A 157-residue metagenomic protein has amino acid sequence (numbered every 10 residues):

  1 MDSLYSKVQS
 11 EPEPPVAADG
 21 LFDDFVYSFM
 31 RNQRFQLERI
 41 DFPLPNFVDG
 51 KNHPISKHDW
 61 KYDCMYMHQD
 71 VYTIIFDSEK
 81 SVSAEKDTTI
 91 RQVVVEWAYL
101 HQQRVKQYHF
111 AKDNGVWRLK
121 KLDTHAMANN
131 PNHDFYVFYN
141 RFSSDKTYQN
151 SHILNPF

Functional and structural regions predicted by a protein language model:
M1-F42: Sec-dependent signal peptide cleavage junction
P15-F22, Y99, Q103, A128-F135: Solvent-exposed, acidic/flexible segments
F25, P43-P45, Y108, F138-R141: A structural feature that tracks compact, well-ordered secondary-structure segments with a strong bias toward
F25-Y27, R31-K61, Y148-F157: Short, well-ordered alpha-helical segments enriched in acidic and aromatic residues
V26, N46-R104: Surface-exposed, charged secondary-structure patches
Q33, A98-R104, K112, N140 (+1 more regions): A structural preference for long, well-packed, hydrophobic secondary-structure segments
H101-N129: Short beta-strand edge/turn micro-motifs at domain boundaries
K120-S144: Pro/Ala/Gly-rich low-complexity, hydrophilic intrinsically disordered segments
